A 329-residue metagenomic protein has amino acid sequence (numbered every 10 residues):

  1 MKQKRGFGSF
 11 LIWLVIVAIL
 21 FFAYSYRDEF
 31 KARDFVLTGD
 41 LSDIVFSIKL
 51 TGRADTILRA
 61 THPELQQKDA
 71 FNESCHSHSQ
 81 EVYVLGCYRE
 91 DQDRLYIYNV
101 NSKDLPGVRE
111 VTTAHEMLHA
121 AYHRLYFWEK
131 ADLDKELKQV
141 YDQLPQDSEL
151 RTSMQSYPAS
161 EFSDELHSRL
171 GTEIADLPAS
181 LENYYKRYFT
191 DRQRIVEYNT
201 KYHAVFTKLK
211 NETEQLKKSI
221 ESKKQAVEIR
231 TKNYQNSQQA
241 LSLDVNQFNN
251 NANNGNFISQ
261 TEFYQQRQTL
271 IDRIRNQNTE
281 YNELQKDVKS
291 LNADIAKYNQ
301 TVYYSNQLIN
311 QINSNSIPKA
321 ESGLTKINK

Functional and structural regions predicted by a protein language model:
M1-I16: N-terminal Sec-pathway targeting helices
W13-R27, L37-D91, N99, L133-L241: Metalloprotease/metallohydrolase-associated module, dominated by Zn2+-dependent proteases
D93-Y96, L118: Glycine-rich, often proline-containing surface loops adjacent to acidic residues and nearby aromatics that form
Y96-T113: Short pre-active-site segment immediately N-terminal to the catalytic Zn-binding motif
V111-R124: Active-site recognition of the HExxH zinc-binding catalytic motif
E129: Extracellular/lumenal and peripheral-membrane lipid-interaction modules
S160-N328: Pan-zinc metallopeptidase signature
